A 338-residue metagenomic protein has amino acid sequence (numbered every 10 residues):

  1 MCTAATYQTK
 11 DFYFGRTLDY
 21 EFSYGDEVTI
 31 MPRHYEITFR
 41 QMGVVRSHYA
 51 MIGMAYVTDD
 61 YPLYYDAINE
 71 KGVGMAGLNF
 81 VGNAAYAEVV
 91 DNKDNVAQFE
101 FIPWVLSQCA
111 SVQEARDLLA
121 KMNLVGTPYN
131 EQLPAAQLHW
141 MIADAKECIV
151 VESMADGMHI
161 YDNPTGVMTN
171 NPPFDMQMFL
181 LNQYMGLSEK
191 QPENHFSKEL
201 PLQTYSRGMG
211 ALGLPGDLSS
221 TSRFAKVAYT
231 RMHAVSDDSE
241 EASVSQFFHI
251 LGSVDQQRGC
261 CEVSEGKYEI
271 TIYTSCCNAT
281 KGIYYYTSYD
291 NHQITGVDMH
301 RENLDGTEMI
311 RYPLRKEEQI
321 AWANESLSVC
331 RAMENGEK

Functional and structural regions predicted by a protein language model:
M1-D94, K121, G126, P313 (+2 more regions): A contiguous strand-loop segment
M1-Y13, T127-Y129, A135-A136, A145-E147 (+1 more regions): C-terminus-biased signal that marks the final domain/tail of proteins
L18, N79, D144-K146, A155 (+1 more regions): Short, flexible loop/turn elements at secondary-structure junctions
Y20-F22, V81-N83, D156-H159, G166 (+1 more regions): Short, surface-exposed beta-strand-loop junctions and turns on beta-sheet-rich folds
I68, I149-S153, S275: Broad, structure-driven detector of short, well-ordered beta-strand segments within folded domains
N92-P128, E240-V254: Proteins synthesized as precursors that undergo proteolytic processing into mature forms
K121-H159: Catalytic cofactor-binding cores of redox enzymes
